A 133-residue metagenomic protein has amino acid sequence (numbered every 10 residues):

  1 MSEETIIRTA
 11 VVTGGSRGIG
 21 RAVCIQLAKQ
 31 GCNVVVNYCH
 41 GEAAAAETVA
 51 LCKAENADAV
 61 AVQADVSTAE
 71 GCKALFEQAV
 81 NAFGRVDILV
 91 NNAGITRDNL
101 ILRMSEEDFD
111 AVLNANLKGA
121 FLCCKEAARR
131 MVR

Functional and structural regions predicted by a protein language model:
I6, E55-D58, Q78-L89, R97 (+1 more regions): A glycine-rich helix->loop->beta "capping" turn within Rossmann-like NAD(P)(H)-dependent oxidoreductase domains
V12-T13, N91-N92: Structural signature of the Rossmann-like NAD(P)-dependent dehydrogenase/reductase core
S16-G18: Conserved glycine-rich cofactor-binding loop
Q30-E47: Conserved glycine-rich Rossmann-like NAD(P)H-binding loop of the short-chain dehydrogenase/reductase
E42, Q63-L75, E106: The beta1-alpha1 cofactor-binding region of Rossmann-like NAD(H)/NADP(H)-dependent oxidoreductases
L100-I101, D108-L113: Substrate-binding pocket helix/loop in short-chain dehydrogenase/reductase
C124-K125: A short, exposed helix-loop element centered on a Lys and neighboring polar residues
